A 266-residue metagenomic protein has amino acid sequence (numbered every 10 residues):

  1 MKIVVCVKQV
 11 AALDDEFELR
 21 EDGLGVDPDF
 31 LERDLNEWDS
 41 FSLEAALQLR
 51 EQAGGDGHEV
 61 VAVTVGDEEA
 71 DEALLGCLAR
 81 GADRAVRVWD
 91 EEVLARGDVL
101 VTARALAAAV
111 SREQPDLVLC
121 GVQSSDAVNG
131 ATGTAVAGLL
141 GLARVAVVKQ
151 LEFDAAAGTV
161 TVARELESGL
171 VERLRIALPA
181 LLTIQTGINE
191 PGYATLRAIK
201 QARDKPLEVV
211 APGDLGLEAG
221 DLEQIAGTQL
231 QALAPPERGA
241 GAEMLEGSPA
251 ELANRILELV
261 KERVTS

Functional and structural regions predicted by a protein language model:
M1-S266: N-terminal glycine-rich FAD/FM-binding segment characteristic of electron-transfer flavoproteins
